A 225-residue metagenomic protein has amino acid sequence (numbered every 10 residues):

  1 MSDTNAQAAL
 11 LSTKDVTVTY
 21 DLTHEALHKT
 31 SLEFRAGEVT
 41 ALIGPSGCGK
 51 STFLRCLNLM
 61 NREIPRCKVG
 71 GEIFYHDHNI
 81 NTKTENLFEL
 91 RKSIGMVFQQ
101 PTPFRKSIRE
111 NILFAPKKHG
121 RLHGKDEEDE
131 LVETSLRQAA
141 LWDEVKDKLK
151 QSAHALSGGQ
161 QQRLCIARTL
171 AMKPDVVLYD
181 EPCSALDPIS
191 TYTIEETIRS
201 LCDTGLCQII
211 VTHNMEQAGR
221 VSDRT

Functional and structural regions predicted by a protein language model:
I43-P45: The feature captures the beta-strand-to-loop junction immediately N-terminal to the Walker
E72-E89, K150: ABC ATPase NBD Q-loop/coupling interface
F74-N79, K125-D147, R199: Conserved ABC ATPase "signature" region
Q151-L156, Q160: Conserved ABC ATPase signature
K173: Conserved catalytic motifs of ABC-family nucleotide-binding domains
V177-D180: Catalytic Walker B motif of ABC-type/P-loop ATPase nucleotide-binding domains
P188-S190: Helix N-cap at the start of a conserved alpha-helix in ABC-type nucleotide-binding domains
